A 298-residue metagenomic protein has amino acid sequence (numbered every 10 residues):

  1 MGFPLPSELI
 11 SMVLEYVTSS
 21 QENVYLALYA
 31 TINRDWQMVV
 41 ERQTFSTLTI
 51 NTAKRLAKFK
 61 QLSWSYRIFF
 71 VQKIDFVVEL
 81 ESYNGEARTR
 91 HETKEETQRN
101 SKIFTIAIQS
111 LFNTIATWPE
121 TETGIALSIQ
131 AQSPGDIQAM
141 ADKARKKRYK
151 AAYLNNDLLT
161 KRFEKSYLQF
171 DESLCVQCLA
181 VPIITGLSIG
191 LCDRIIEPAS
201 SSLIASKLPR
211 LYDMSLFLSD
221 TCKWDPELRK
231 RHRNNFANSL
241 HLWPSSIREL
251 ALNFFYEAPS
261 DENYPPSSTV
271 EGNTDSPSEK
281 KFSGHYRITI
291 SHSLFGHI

Functional and structural regions predicted by a protein language model:
G2-A107, T114, W118-E120, G124-D142 (+2 more regions): Hydrophobic regular-secondary-structure patch
Y16, N51, V77, G190 (+4 more regions): Conserved residues at the C-terminal ends of beta-strands
R90-S278, L294-H297: Leucine-rich repeat
F282-I298: Active-site/pore-lining binding-face segments in mid-to-C-terminal subdomains
